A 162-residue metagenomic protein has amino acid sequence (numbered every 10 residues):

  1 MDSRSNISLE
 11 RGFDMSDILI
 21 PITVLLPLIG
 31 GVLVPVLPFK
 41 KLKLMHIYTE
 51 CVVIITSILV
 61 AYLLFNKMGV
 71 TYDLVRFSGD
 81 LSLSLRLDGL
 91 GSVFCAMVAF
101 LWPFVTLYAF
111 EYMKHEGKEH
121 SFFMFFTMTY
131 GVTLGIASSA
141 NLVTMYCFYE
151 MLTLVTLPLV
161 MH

Functional and structural regions predicted by a protein language model:
N6, E10-I22, V32-M124: Transmembrane helix-loop-helix hairpins at membrane boundaries of multipass inner-membrane proteins
I7, G30, T156-V160: Compositionally biased, intrinsically disordered low-complexity regions
T23, S84-L85, A137, Y146: Residue-level signal for helical boundary/lining positions with a hydrophobic bias
L25, C51, F100, M128 (+1 more regions): Hydrophobic residues within alpha-helical transmembrane segments of multi-pass solute transporters/permease subunits
G30-P35, R76-S82, T129-V143: Membrane-embedded alpha-helical segments in integral membrane proteins
L42, S121-H162: Alpha-helical multi-pass transmembrane bundles of energy-transducing inner-membrane proteins
